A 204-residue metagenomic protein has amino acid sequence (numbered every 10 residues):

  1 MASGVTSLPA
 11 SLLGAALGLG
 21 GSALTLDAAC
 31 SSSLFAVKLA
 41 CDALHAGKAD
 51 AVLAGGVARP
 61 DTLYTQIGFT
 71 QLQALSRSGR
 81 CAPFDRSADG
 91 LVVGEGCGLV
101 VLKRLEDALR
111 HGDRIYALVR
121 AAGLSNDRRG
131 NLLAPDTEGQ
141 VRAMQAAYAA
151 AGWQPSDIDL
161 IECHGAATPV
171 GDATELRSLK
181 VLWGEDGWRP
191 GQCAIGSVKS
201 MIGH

Functional and structural regions predicted by a protein language model:
M1-H204: Condensing-enzyme catalytic core of the thiolase-fold
